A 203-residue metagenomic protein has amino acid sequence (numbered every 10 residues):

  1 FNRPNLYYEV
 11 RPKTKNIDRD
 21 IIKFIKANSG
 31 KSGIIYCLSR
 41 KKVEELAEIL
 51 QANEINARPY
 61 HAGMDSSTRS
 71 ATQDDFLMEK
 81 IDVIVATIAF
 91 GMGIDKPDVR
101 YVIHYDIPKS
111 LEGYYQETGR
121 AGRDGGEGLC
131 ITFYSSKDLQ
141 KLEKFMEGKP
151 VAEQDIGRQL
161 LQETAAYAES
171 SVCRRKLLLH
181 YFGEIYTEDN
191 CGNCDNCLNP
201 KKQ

Functional and structural regions predicted by a protein language model:
F1-V151, Q159, Y186-E188, N193-N196: Helicase motor core with emphasis on the C-terminal RecA-like subdomain
L160, A165-Q203: Cys/His-rich short segments
